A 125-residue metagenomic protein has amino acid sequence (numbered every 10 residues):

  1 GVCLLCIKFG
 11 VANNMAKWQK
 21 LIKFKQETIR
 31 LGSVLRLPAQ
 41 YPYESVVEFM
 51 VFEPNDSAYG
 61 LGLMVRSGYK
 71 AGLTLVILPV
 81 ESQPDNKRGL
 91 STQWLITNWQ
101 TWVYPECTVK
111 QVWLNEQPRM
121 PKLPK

Functional and structural regions predicted by a protein language model:
G1-N14: Short, Lys/Arg-enriched N-terminal segments with co-localized hydrophobic residues within the first ~10-30 amino acids
A16-I29: Mixed-charge, Lys/Arg-rich low-complexity intrinsically disordered regions
E27-A39: Short coil-to-beta transition motif at edge beta-strands of beta-rich domains
E44-D56: Short beta-strand-centered aromatic/proline hotspots
A58-V65: Short, solvent-exposed secondary-structure boundary/capping segments
Y69-K125: Intrinsically disordered, low-complexity, charged/polar segments
